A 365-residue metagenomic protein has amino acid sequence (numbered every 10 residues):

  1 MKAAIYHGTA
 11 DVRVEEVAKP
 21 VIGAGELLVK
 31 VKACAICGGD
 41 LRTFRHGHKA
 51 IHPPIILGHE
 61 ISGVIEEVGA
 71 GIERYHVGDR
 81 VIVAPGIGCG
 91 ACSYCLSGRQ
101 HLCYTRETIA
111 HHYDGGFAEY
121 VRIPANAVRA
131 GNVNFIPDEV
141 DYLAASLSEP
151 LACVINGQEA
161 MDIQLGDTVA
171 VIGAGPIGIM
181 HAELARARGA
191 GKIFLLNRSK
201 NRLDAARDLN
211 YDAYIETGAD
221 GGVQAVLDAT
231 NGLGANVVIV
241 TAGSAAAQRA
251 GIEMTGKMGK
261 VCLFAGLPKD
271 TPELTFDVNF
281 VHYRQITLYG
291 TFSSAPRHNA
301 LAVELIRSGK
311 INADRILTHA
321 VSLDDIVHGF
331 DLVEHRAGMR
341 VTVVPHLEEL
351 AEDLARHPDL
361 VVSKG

Functional and structural regions predicted by a protein language model:
P20-C34, G47-S93, N134-P137: Glycine-rich beta-strand-centered segment in the early N-terminal region that forms part of a ligand/cofactor-binding
G78, G166, Y211, G234-A235 (+1 more regions): Local beta-strand N-terminus motif with an aromatic residue
V81, D138-A219, Q224: Mid-domain Rossmann-like dinucleotide-binding core that forms the NAD(H)/NADP(H) cofactor-binding site
C89-I172: NAD(P)H dinucleotide-binding glycine-rich loop of Rossmann-like/cofactor-binding domains, especially the beta1-alpha1
M161, D204, D208-T287, V327 (+1 more regions): Glycine-rich cofactor phosphate-binding loops and adjacent beta1-alpha1 units of small-molecule cofactor enzyme domains
S199, L267, S294: Residues in the short beta-alpha loop(s) of Rossmann-like NAD(P)-binding domains
G221, R249-E253, A295-G365: C-terminal hydrophobic helical "lid"/dimerization subdomain of Rossmann-like NAD(P)H-dependent oxidoreductases
